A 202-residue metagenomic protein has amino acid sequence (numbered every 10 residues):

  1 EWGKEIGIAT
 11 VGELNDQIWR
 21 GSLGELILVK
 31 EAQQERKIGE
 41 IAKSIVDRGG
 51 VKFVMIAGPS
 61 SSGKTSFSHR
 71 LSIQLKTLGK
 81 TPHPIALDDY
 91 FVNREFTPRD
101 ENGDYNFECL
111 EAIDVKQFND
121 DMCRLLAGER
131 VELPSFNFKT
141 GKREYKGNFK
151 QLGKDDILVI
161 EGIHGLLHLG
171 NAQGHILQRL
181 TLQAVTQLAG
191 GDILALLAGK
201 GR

Functional and structural regions predicted by a protein language model:
E1-R36, E40-K43, R48: Auxiliary tRNA-acceptor-end handling modules of aminoacyl-tRNA synthetases
G49, G170-A172, R179, A184 (+1 more regions): Conserved NTP phosphate-binding and transfer environment spanning the P-loop NTPase/kinase superfamily
V54-I56: Hydrophobic anchor at the beta1->P-loop junction of P-loop NTPases
K64: Conserved lysine of the Walker
F67-L71: Hydrophobic positions on the alpha1 helix immediately C-terminal to the Walker A/P-loop
I73-H83: Post-Walker A helix-loop "phosphate-sensing" segment adjacent to the P-loop in P-loop NTPases
H83-I85, V92, F96-K139: Conserved nucleotide-sensing/catalytic segment adjacent to the nucleotide-binding pocket in NTP-handling enzymes
Q117-G174: Glycine-rich phosphate-binding loop used to anchor ATP phosphates in small-molecule kinases, encompassing both
